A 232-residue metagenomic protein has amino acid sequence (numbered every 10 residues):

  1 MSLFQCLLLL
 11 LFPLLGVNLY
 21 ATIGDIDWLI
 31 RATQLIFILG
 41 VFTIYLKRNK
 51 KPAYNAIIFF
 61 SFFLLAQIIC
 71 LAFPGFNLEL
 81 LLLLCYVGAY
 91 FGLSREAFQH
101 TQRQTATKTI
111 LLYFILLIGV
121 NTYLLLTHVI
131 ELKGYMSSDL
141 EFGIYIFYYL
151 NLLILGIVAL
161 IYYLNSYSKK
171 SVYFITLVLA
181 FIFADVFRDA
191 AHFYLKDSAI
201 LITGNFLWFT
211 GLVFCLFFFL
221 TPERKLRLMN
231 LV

Functional and structural regions predicted by a protein language model:
M1-V232: Polytopic alpha-helical membrane-helix bundles and their juxtamembrane interface segments in multi-pass membrane
